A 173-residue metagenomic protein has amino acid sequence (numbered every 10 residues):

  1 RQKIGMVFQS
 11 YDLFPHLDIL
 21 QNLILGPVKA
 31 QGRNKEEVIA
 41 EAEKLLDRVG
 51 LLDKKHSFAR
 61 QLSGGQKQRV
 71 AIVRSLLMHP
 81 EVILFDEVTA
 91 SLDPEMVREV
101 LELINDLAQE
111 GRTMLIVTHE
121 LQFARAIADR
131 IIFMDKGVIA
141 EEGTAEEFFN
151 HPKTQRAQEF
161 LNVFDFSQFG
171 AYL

Functional and structural regions predicted by a protein language model:
F58-L62, Q66: Conserved ABC ATPase signature
L77-E81: A short, proline-enriched helix->beta-strand linker immediately N-terminal to the Walker B motif in ABC-type P-loop
I83-D86: Catalytic Walker B motif of ABC-type/P-loop ATPase nucleotide-binding domains
P94-M96: Helix N-cap at the start of a conserved alpha-helix in ABC-type nucleotide-binding domains
A124-A126: A short, surface-exposed alpha-helical micro-motif characterized by mixed small hydrophobic and charged/polar residues
E142-G143: ABC ATPase "signature
